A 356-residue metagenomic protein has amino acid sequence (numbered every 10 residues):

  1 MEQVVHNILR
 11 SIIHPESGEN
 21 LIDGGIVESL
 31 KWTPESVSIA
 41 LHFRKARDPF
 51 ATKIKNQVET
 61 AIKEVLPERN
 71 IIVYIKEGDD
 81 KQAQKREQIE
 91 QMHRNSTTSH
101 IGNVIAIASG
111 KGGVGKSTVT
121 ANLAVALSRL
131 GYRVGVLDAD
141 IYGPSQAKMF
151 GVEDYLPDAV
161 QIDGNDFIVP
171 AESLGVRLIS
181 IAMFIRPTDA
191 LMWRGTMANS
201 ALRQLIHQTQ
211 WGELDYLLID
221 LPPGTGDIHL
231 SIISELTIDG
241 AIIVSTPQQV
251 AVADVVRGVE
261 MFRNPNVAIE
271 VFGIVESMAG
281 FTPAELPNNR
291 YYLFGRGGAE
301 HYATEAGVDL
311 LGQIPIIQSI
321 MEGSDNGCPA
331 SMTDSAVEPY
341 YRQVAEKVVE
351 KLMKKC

Functional and structural regions predicted by a protein language model:
M1-E28: N-proximal, solvent-exposed amphipathic alpha-helical segments enriched in charged/polar residues
E2-Q3, G24, F43, N56 (+5 more regions): C-terminal lobe/tail of nucleotide-utilizing enzymes
T33-R44, I179: Short, aliphatic-rich beta-strand segments
S96-G102: Phosphate-binding P-loop
N103-I141: Walker A/P-loop phosphate-binding motif and the immediately C-terminal alpha-helix
L127-L191, I206: Phosphate-binding loop that captures ATP/GTP phosphates
P157-V160, I181-T196, R203-S231: Switch II (G3) loop of P-loop NTPases
T209-Q210, H229-Q249: Inter-motif core of Ras-like GTPase G domains
